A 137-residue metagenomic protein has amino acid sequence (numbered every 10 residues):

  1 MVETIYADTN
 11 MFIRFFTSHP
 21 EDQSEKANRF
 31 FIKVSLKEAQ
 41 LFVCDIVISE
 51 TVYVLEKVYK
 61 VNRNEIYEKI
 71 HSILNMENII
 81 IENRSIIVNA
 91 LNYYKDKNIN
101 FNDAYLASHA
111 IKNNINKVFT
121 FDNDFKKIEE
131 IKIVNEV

Functional and structural regions predicted by a protein language model:
M1-T4, A107-S108, K112-V137: Acidic, PIN/NYN-like endoribonuclease modules and their adjacent C-terminal/linker elements
M1-V43, V58-N64, E136-V137: Short, well-structured N-terminal submotif of metal-dependent ribonuclease cores
F12, I48, F125-K126: A generic structural signal for short hydrophobic patches within well-formed alpha-helices
R14-F16, V54, I128: Residues that scaffold the ATP/ADP-binding catalytic core of kinase and kinase-like folds
C44-V47, I86: Short, conserved alpha-helical segments within structured domains
K60-L74, N78: Glycine/small-residue-rich phosphate/adenosyl-binding loop
N78-V118: Active-site neighborhoods of divalent-metal-dependent phosphate/nucleic-acid chemistry enzymes
